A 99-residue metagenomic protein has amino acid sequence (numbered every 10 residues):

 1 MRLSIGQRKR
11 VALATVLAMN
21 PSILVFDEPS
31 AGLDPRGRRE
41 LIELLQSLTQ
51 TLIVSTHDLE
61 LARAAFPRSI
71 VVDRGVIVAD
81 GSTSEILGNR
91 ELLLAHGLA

Functional and structural regions predicted by a protein language model:
M1-L3: Conserved ABC ATPase signature
L13: Hydrophobic anchor residue at the start of the ABC signature
L24-D27: Catalytic Walker B motif of ABC-type/P-loop ATPase nucleotide-binding domains
D34: ABC-family nucleotide-binding domains
T56-H57: H-loop/switch region of ABC-family ATPase nucleotide-binding domains
A62-A64: A short, surface-exposed alpha-helical micro-motif characterized by mixed small hydrophobic and charged/polar residues
V76-L98: Conserved beta-strand-loop-alpha-helix hinge in the C-terminal portion of ABC ATPase nucleotide-binding domains
